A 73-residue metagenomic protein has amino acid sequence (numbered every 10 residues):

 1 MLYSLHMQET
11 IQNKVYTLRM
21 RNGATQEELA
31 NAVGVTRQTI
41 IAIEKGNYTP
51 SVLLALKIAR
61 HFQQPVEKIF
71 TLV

Functional and structural regions predicted by a protein language model:
M1-E9, Y16, R21: N-terminal flexible/basic segments that precede or flank functional cores
M1-H6, R60, T71-V73: Short, charged recognition helix plus adjacent turn of helix-turn-helix-like nucleic-acid-binding domains
N13-A32: Short basic helix-loop element that most often maps to the first helix and adjoining turn of HTH DNA-binding modules
A32, I43, L72: Residues in the recognition helix of alpha-helical DNA-binding motifs
V35-Y48: Recognition helix of helix-turn-helix/homeodomain-like DNA-binding domains that insert into the DNA major groove
L54-K68: DNA major-groove recognition helix of helix-turn-helix/homeodomain DNA-binding modules
